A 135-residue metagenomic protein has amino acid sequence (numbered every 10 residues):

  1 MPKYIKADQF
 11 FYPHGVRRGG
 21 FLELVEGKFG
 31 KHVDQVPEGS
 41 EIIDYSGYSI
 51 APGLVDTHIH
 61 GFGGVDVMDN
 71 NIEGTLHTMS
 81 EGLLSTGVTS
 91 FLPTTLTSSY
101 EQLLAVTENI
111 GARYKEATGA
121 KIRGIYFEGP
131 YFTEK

Functional and structural regions predicted by a protein language model:
M1-Y4, Q9-A51: Histidine-rich, glycine-flanked metal-binding segment
K3-I5, P37-H77, E81: Replace "His-x-His-based motif
H60, D66, H77-V106, A120-E134: Divalent metal-dependent hydrolysis catalytic cores, especially in the metallo-beta-lactamase
T107-Y114: Short, well-ordered amphipathic alpha-helices
Y114-A120: Short helix-capping segments at alpha-helix termini
